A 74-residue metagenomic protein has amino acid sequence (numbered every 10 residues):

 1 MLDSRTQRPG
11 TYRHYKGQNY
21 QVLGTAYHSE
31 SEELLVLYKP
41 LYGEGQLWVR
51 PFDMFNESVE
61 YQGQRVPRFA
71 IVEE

Functional and structural regions predicted by a protein language model:
M1-E74: Mixed-charge, low-complexity intrinsically disordered regions
